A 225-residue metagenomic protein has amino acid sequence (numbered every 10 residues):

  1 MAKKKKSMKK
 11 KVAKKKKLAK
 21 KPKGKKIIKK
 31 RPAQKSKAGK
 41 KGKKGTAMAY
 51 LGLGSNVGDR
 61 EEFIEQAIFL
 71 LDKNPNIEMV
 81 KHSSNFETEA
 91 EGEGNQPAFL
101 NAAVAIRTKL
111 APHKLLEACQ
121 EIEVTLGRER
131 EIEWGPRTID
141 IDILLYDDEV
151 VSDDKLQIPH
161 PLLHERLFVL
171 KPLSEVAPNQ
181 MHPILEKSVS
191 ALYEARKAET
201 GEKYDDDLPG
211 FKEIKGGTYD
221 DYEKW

Functional and structural regions predicted by a protein language model:
M1-K44: Polybasic, lysine-enriched low-complexity intrinsically disordered terminal tails
G42-L53, V57-G135, D148: Nucleotide and nucleotide-moiety/phosphate-recognizing core
G52, K81, G94, V151-D153 (+4 more regions): Residue-level signal for pocket-adjacent positions within structured domains
R60, L144-Y146, V176: General alpha-helical segment detector with a strong preference for membrane-spanning helices and helix-boundary regions
N101, H160, H182: Histidine-centered active-site/metal-ligand motif
A118-K171: Catalytic beta-strand/loop module used to bind and position nucleotide/cofactor moieties in cofactor-attachment
S174-W225: Charged phosphate-binding loop/patch that engages nucleotide di/tri-phosphates or the phosphate backbone of nucleic
